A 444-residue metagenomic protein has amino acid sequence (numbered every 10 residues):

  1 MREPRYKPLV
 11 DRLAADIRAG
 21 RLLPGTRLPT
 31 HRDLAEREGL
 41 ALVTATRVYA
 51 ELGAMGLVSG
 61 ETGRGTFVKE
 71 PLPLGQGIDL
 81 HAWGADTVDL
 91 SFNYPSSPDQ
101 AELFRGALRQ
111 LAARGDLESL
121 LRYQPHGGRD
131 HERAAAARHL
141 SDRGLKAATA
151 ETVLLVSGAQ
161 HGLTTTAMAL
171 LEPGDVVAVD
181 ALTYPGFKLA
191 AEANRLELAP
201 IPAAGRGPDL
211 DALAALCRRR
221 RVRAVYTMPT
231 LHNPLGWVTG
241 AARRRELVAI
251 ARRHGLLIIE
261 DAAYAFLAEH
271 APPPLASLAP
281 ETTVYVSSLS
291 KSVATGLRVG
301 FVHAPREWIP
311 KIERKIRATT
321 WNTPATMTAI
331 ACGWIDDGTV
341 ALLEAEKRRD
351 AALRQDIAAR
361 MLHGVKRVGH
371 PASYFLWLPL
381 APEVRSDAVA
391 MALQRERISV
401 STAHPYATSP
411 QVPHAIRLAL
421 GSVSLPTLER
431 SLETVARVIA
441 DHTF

Functional and structural regions predicted by a protein language model:
M1-A112, L121, E132-A134, R317-P324 (+8 more regions): N-terminal basic, amphipathic alpha-helical segments
S59-G60, A148, V400-S401: Short beta-strand "wing" residues that participate in macromolecule-binding interfaces
G63, S277-K311, T323-T326: Active-site PLP attachment segment
S119-H254, A265-L278, V284, D441-T443: Conserved core of the PLP fold type I
H303, W377-P379, A419-G421: Short hydrophobic/aromatic beta-strand micro-patches that form the beta-sheet surface supporting nucleotide- or nucleic
E307-K311, A329-E346: Amphipathic alpha-helix from the class-I
R348-A359, K366-P379, V389: Conserved glycine-rich beta-strand-loop-beta hairpin in the small C-terminal domain of fold type I
